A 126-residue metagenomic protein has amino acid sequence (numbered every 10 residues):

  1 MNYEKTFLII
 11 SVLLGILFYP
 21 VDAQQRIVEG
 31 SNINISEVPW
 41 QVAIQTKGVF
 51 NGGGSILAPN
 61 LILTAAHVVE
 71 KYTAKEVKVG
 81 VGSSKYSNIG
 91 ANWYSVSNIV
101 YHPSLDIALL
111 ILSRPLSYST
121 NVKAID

Functional and structural regions predicted by a protein language model:
N2-D126: Extracellular "complement/coagulation-type" protease architecture
